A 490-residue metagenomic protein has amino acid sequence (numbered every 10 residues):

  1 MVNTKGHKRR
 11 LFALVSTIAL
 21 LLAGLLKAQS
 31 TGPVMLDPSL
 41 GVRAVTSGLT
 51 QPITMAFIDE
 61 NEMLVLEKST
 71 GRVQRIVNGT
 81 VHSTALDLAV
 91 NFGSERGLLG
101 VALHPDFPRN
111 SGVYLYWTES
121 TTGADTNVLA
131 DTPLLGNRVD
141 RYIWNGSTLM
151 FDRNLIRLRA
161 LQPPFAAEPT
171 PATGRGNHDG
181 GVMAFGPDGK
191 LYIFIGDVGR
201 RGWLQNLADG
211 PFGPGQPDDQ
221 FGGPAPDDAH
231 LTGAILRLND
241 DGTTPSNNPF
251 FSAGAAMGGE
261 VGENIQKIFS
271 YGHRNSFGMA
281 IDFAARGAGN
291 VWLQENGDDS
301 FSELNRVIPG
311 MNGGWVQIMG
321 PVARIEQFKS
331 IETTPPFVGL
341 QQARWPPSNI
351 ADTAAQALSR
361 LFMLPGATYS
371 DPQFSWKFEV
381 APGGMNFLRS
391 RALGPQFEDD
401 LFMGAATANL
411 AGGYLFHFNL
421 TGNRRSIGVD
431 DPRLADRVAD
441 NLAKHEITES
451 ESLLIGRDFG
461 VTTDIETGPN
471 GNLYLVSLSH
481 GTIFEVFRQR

Functional and structural regions predicted by a protein language model:
M1-K8: N-terminal secretory signal peptides that target proteins for export/translocation
V2, L14-S16, Q29: A detector of low-complexity, intrinsically disordered, Ser/Thr/Gly/Pro/Ala-rich segments
A13-A23: Bacterial N-terminal signal peptides
Q29-W203, L207, G278-F283, N290-G297 (+2 more regions): Acidic, Gly/Ser/Thr-rich repeat motifs that build Ca2+-stabilized beta-propeller blades
G32-M35, R96-L98, D106-P108, S120-T121 (+3 more regions): Beta-propeller domain segments
